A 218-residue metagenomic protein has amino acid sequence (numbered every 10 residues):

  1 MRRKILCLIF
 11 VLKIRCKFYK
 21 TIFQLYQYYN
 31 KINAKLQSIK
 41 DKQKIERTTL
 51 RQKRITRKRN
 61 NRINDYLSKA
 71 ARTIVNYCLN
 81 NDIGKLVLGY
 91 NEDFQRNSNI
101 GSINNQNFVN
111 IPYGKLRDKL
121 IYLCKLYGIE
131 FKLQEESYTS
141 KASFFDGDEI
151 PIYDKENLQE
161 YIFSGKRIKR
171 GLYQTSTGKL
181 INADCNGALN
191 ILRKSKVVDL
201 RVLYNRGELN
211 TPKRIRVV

Functional and structural regions predicted by a protein language model:
R2-V218: Positively charged, helix-rich recognition surfaces that bind polyanionic ligands
